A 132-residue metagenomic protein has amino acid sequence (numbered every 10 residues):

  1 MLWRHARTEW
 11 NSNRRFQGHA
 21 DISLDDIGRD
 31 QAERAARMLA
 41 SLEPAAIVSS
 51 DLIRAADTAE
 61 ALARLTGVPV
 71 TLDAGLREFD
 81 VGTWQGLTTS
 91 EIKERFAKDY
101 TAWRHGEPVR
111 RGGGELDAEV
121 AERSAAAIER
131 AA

Functional and structural regions predicted by a protein language model:
M1-H5: Short, hydrophobic/glycine-enriched beta-strand segments
R7-A61, P108-A127: Loop-to-helix element that buttresses phosphate recognition and phosphoryl-transfer chemistry
E33-Y100: Phosphate-coordination/substrate-recognition cap region in phosphate-metabolizing enzymes
I128-A132: Charge-patterned, long linear interaction tracts outside catalytic cores
